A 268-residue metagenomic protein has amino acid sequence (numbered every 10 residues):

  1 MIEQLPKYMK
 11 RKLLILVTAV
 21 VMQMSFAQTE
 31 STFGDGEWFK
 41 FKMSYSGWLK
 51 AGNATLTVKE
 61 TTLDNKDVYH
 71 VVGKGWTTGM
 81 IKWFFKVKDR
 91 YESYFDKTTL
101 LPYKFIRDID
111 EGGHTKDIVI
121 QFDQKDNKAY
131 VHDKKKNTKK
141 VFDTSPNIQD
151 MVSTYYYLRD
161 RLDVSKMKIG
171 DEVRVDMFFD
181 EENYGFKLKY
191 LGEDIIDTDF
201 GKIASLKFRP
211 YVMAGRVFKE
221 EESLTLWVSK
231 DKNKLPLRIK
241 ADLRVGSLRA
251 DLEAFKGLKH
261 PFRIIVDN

Functional and structural regions predicted by a protein language model:
M1-I2, D267: Generic detector of intrinsically disordered, low-complexity segments in short proteins and peptide precursors
I2, Q23-S25: Position-driven detector of the extreme protein N-terminus
E3-L13: Positively charged n-region of N-terminal signal peptides that target proteins for export
K10, S25-A27: Hydrophobic-ligand-binding modules of eukaryotic lipid transfer/binding families
I15-Q23: Bacterial N-terminal signal peptides
Q28-Q124, V164-N268: Acidic, serine/threonine-rich low-complexity disordered tracts
I118-L162: Hydrophobic, well-structured mid-protein blocks that either form specific transmembrane helices
